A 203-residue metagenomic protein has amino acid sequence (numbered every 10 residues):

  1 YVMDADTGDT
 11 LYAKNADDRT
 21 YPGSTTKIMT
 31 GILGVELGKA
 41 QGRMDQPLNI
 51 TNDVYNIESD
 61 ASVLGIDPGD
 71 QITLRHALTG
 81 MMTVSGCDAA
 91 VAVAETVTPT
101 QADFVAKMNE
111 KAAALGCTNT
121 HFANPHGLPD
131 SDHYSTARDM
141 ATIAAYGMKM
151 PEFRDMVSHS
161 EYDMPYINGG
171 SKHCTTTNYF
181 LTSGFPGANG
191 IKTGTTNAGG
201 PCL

Functional and structural regions predicted by a protein language model:
Y1-R138, G147-P151: Active-site-adjacent loops and short helices of periplasmic peptidoglycan-processing enzymes
Q101-L203: Penicillin-recognizing serine hydrolase domain
